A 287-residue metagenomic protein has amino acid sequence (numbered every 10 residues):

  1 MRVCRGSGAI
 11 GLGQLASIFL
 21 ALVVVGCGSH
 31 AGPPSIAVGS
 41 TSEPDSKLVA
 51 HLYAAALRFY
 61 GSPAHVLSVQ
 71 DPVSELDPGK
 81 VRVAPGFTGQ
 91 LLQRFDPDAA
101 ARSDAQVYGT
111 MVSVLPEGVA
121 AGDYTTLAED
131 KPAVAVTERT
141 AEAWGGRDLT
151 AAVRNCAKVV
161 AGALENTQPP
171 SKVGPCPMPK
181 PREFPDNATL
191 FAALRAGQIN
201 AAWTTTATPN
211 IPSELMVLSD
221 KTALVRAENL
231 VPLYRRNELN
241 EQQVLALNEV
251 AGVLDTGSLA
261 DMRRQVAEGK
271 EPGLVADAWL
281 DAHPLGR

Functional and structural regions predicted by a protein language model:
V23-G26: C-terminal motif of bacterial Sec signal peptides marking the signal peptidase cleavage site
G28-A31: Bacterial signal peptide processing site
P33-S46, S62-S68, K158-G162: Short, well-ordered beta-strand elements
H51-A56, Q70-R82, K172-C176, D186-A202 (+1 more regions): Short helices/loops that flank or line small-molecule/ion binding pockets
Y53-Y60, D148-F184: Ligand-binding cleft/hinge of the Venus flytrap
F95-D123, Q198, N210-N229: Ligand-binding "clamshell"
D104-A163, G252-T256: A conserved helix-loop-strand patch within extracytoplasmic ligand-binding domains of the periplasmic binding
E129-E142, E228-Q243: A bilobed periplasmic-binding-protein/Venus flytrap-type ligand-binding module shared by bacterial periplasmic
